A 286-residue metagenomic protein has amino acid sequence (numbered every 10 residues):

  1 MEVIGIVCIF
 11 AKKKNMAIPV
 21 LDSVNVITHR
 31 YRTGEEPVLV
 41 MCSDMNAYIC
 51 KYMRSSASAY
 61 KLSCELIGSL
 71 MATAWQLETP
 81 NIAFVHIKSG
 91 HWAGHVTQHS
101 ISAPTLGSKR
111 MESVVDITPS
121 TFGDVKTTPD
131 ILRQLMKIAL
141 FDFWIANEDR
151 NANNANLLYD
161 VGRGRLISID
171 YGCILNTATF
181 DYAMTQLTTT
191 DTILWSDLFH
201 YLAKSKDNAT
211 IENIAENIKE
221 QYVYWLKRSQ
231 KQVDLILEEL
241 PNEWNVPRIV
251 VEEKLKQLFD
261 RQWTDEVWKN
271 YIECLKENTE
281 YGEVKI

Functional and structural regions predicted by a protein language model:
I6-K12: Short, positively charged and aromatic/hydrophobic N-terminal segments
A17-V114, N147: Conserved ATP-binding subdomain of kinase catalytic cores across diverse folds
V24, H29-E35, S102, L132-I145 (+1 more regions): A short, terminal or domain-edge coil/loop segment
K61, D130-Q134, Y222: Aromatic-acidic/polar surface patches that form glycan- and anion
F84-I87, R150-L157, K204-K206, N213-K219: A general structural signal for short secondary-structure boundary/capping elements
P119-F180: Conserved kinase catalytic-core segment
R165-I286: C-terminal catalytic region of ATP-dependent kinase domains
